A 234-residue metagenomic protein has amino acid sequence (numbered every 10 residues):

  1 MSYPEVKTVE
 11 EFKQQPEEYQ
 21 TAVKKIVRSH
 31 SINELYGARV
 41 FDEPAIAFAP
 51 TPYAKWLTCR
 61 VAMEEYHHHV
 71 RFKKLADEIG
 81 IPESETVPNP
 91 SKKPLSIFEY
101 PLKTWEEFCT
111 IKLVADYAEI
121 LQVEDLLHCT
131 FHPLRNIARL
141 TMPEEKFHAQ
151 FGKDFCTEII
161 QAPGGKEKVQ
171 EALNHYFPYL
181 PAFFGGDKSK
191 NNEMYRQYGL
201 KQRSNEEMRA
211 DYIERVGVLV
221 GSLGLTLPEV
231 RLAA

Functional and structural regions predicted by a protein language model:
T8-S29, N89-K112, C129, A162-P163 (+1 more regions): Acidic/His metal-coordination segments adjacent to aromatic residues that form catalytic metal sites in metalloenzymes
Q15-Y19, G37-R60, E119-L134: Helix-loop segments that flank and shape redox-cofactor active sites
Y19-H30, A49-H67, T104, F108 (+1 more regions): Alpha-helical scaffold segments that form or flank carboxylate-/histidine-based iron centers
H30-A38, V61-A76, C109-E119, A138-G152 (+2 more regions): Alpha-helical transition-metal enzyme core signature, strongest for iron centers
K55-W56, R60-P88, F155-I160: Conserved alpha-helical segments that form or flank metal/cofactor-binding pockets of metalloenzymes
I81-Q150: Active-site-proximal alpha-helical scaffolds that flank and shape metal-associated catalytic sites
L127-G185: A contiguous pocket-lining binding segment that forms or flanks enzyme active sites
E167-A234: Extended, helix-rich structural scaffolds rather than catalytic motifs
